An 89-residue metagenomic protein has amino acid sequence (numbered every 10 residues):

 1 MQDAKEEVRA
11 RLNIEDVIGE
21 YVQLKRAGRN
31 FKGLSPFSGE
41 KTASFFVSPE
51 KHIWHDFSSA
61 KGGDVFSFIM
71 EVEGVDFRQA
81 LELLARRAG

Functional and structural regions predicted by a protein language model:
M1-G89: N-terminal structured subdomain of primase-like DNA metabolism proteins
